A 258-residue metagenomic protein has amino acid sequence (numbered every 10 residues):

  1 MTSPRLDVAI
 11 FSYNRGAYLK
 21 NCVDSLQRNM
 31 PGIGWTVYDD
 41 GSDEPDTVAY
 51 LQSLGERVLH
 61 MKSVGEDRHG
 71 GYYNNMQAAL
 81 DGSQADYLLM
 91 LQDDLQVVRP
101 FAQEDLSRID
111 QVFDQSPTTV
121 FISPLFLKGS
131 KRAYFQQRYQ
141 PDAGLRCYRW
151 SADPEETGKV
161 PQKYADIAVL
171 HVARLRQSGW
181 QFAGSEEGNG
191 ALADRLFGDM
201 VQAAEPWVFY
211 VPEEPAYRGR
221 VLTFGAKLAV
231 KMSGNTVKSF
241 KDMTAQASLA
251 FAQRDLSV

Functional and structural regions predicted by a protein language model:
M1-D24: N-proximal low-complexity "stem/linker" segments adjacent to membrane-targeting elements
D24-I33: Short, acidic, metal-binding catalytic loop of nucleotide-sugar glycosyltransferases
D43-S83: Active-site-proximal specificity loops/subdomain of glycosyltransferases
L88: Short aromatic/hydrophobic "clamp" motif used to bind/position activated sugar donors
P100-F121: Conserved donor-nucleotide/metal-binding helix-loop-beta segment in metal-dependent transferases, i.e., the alpha-helix
P117-Q136: Short beta-strand-to-loop element that shapes/binds the nucleotide-sugar donor at the catalytic cleft/hinge
R149-L170: A recurrent flexible, glycine/aromatic-enriched loop bordering the glycosyltransferase active site that acts as
Y164-A173, Q177-V258: C-terminal catalytic/acceptor-binding lobe
